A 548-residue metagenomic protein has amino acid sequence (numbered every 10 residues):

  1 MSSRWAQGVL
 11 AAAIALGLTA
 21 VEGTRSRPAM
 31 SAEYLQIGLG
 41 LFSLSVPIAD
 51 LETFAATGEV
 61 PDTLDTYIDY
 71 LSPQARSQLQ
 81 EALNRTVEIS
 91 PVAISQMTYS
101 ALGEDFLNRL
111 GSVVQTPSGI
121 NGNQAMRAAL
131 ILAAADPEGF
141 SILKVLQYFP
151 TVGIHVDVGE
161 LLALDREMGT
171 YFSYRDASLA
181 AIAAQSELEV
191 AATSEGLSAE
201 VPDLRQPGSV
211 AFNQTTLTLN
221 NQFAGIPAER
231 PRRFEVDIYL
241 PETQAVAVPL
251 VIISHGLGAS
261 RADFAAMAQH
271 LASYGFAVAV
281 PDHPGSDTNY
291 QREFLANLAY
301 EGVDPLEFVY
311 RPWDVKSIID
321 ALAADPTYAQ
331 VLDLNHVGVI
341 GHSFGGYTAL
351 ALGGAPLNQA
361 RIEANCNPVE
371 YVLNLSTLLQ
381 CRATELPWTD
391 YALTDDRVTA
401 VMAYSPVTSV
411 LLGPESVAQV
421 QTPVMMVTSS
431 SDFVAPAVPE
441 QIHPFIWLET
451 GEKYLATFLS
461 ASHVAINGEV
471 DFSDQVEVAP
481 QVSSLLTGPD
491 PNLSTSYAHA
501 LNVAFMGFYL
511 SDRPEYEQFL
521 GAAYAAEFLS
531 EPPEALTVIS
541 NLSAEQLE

Functional and structural regions predicted by a protein language model:
L44-P47, E52-S198: Mature extracellular/secreted ectodomains of secretory-pathway proteins
V190-V246: N-terminal cap/lid segment of alpha/beta-hydrolase-fold proteins
A247-G256: Short beta-strand element of the alpha/beta-hydrolase
G256, G341-G345, A349: Gly/Ala-rich beta-loop-alpha elbow adjacent to hydrolase catalytic centers
G258, A262-A266, H270, D282-V309: Cap/lid segment of the alpha/beta-hydrolase catalytic domain
Y300-Q330, L334, A351, R361-L373 (+1 more regions): Alpha/beta-hydrolase active-site loop
S416, T422, P436-I446: Short alpha-helix in the alpha/beta-hydrolase fold that links the catalytic acid
V420, M426-T428: Short beta-strand/loop motif that positions the catalytic acidic residue of the alpha/beta-hydrolase fold
